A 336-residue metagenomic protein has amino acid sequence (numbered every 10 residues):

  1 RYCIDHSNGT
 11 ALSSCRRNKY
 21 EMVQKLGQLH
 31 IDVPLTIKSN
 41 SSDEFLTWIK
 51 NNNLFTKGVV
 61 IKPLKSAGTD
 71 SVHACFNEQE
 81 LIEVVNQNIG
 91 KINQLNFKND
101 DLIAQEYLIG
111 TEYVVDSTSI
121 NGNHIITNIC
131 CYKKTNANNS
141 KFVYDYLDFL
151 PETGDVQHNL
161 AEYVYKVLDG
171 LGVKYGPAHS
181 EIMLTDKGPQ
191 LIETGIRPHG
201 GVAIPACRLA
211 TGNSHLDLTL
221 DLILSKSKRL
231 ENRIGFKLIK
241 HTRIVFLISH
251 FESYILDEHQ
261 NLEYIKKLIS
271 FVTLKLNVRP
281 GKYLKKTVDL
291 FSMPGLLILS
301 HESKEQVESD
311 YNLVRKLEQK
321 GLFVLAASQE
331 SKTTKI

Functional and structural regions predicted by a protein language model:
R1-T47, M293, Q306: Conserved N-proximal alpha/beta basic substrate-recognition cap immediately N-terminal to, or forming the N-lobe
D32-V33, F55-I61, C75-G110, N139-Y146 (+2 more regions): Conserved ATP-binding module of the ATP-grasp superfamily
L46-L54: Short amphipathic alpha-helix with an adjacent loop that forms part of the alpha/beta core around
H73, E106, R208, P294-E302: Short, well-ordered beta-strand elements within core beta-sheets of diverse protein domains
Q79, E106-V173, P177, L184 (+4 more regions): ATP-dependent carboxylate/phosphate-activation module, predominantly the ATP-grasp catalytic core and closely related
K174-D186, A327-T333: A short glycine-rich, hydrophobically flanked beta-strand micro-motif that places a catalytic Asp/Glu for divalent metal
L220-I336: Peripheral (often C-terminal) accessory segments that flank ATP-dependent C-N-forming ligase machineries
